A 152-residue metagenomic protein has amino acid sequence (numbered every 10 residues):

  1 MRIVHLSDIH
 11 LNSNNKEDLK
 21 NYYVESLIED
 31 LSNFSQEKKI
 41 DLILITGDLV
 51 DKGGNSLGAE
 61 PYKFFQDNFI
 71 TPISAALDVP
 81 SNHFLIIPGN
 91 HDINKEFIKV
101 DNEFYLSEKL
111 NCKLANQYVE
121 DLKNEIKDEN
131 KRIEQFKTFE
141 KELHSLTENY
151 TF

Functional and structural regions predicted by a protein language model:
M1-F64, I73-F84, N94: N-terminal active-site segment of His-dependent metallophosphoesterases
F64, F69-F152: Extended active-site neighborhood of metal-dependent phosphoesterases/phosphodiesterases
